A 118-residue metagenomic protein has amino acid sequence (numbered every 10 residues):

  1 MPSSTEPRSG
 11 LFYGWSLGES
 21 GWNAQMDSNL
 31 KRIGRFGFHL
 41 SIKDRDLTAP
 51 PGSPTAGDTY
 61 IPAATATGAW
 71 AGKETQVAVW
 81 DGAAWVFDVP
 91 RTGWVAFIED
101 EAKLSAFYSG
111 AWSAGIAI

Functional and structural regions predicted by a protein language model:
M1-A66, A78, T92-E99, K103-Y108 (+1 more regions): Extracellular "spike/adhesin" assembly and maturation modules and analogous cytosolic coiled-coil scaffolds
G68-W70: Short consensus segments that form the blades of beta-propeller domains, in both extracellular/periplasmic
G72-K73, Y108-S109: Short, conserved acidic/polar surface loops in the N-terminal third of protein domains
K73-Q76, G82-R91: Feature captures the catalytic cores and cofactor-binding loops of soluble hydro-lyases/lyases that act on carboxylate
W85-V86, S113-G115: Surface-exposed loop/edge segments in extracytoplasmic proteins
